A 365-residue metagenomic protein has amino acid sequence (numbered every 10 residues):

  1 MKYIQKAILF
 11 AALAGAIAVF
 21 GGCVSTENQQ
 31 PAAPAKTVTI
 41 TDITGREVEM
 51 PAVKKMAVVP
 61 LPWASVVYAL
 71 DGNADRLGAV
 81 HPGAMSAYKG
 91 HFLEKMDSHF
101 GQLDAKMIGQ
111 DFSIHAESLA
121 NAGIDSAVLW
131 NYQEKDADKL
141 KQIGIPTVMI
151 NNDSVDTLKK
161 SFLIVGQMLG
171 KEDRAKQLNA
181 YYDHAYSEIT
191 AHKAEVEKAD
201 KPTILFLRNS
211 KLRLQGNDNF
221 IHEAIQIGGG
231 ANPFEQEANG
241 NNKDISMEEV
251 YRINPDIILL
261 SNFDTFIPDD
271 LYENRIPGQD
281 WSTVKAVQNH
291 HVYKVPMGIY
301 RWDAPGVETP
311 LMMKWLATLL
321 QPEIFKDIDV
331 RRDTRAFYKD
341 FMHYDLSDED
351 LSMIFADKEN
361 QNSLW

Functional and structural regions predicted by a protein language model:
M1-C23: Secretory targeting signatures
G22-V66, D173-L205, K326-W365: Bacterial Sec-exported substrate-binding components of ABC uptake systems
A57-P60, G78-H81, S126-W130, T147-N151 (+5 more regions): Structural recognition of the beta-strand scaffold that forms the well-ordered cores of secreted hydrolase catalytic
V59, A64-S118, S126-V128, P233: A short, structured surface patch at a secondary-structure boundary
M85-K89, G109, K135-A137, N151-I164 (+1 more regions): Extracytoplasmic ligand-binding site segments that recognize negatively charged/polar headgroups
A105-I108, A116-L129, I145, S246-F263: Proline-aspartate-enriched helix->loop->beta-strand connector
K160, I164-A180, H184-S187, F266-W365: Structured C-terminal subdomain patch of bacterial secreted/periplasmic proteins
Q215-N242: Alpha-helical, coiled-coil/dimerization segments enriched in small aliphatic residues
